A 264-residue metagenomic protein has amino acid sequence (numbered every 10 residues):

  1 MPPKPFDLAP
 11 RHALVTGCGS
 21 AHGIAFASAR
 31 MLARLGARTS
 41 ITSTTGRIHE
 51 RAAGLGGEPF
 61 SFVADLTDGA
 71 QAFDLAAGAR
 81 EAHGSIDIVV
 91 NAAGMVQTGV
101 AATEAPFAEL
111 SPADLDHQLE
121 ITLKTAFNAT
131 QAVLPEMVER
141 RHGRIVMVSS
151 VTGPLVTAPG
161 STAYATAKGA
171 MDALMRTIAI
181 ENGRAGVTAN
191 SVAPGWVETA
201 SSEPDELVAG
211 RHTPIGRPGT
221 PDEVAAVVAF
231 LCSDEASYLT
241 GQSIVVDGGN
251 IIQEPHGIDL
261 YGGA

Functional and structural regions predicted by a protein language model:
P2-K4, A229, T240-A264: Short C-terminal tail/terminal secondary-structure segment of NAD(P)H-dependent dehydrogenase/reductase domains
P5-S40: Canonical Rossmann dinucleotide-binding motif of NAD(H)/NADP(H)-dependent dehydrogenases/reductases, specifically
G17, V96-G99, P112, V146-A170 (+1 more regions): Catalytic loop of short-chain dehydrogenase/reductase
V63-L75, P112, D222-E223: The beta1-alpha1 cofactor-binding region of Rossmann-like NAD(H)/NADP(H)-dependent oxidoreductases
G99-F107, S111-D116, A209: Substrate-binding pocket helix/loop in short-chain dehydrogenase/reductase
A108-F127, V138, H142, V146 (+2 more regions): Catalytic Tyr-X3-Lys loop
T130-Q131, R176: A short, exposed helix-loop element centered on a Lys and neighboring polar residues
R184-A185, S191, L207-L239, I244-G248: C-terminal helical subdomain
